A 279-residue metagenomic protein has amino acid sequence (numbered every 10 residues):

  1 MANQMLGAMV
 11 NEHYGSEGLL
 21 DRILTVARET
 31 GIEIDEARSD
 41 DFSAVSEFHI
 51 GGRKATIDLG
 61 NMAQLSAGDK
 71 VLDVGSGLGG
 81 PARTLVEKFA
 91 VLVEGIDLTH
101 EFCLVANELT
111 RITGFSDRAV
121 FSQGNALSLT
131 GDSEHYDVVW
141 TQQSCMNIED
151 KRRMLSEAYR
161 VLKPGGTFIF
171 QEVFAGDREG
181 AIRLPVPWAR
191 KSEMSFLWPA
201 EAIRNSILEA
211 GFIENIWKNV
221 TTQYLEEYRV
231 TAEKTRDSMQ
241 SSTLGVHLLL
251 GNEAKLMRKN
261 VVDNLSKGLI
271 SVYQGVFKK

Functional and structural regions predicted by a protein language model:
M1-R28: N-terminal auxiliary segments of SAM/dcSAM-dependent transferases
H49-A67: Conserved alpha-helix/loop element of class I SAM-dependent methyltransferases that forms part of the SAM/SAH-binding
K70-V74, L78-S128: Class I SAM-dependent methyltransferase SAM/SAH-binding core
L127-V138: A short acidic, Gly/Pro-enriched loop at the edge of an enzyme's catalytic core that lines a small-molecule cofactor
R152-T167: A short glycine-rich, Lys/Arg-flanked "PGG" loop and its adjoining helix->strand segment in the class I
V173-M194: Short, glycine-/aromatic-enriched active-site segment of Class I SAM-dependent methyltransferases
S195-G211: Short alpha-helix
I216-K279: Conserved Class I S-adenosyl-L-methionine
